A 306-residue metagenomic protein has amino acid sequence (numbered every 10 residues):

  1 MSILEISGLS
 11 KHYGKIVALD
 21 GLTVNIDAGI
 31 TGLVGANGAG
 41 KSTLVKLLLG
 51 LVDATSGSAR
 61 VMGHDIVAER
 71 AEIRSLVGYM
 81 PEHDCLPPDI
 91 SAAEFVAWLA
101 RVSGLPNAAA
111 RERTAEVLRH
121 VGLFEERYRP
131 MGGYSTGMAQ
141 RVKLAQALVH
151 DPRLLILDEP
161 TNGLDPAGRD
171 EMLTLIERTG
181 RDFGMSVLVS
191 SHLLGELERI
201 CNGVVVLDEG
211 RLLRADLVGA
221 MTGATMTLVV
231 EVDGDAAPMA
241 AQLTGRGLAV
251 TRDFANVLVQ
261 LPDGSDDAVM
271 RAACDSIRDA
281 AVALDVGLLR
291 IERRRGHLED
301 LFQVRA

Functional and structural regions predicted by a protein language model:
A36-G40: Walker A (P-loop) phosphate-binding loop of ABC-type ATPase nucleotide-binding domains
G57-A68, E72-I73: Conserved ABC transporter NBD signature motif
A97, R101, A108-E126: Conserved ABC ATPase "signature" region
D151: Conserved catalytic motifs of ABC-family nucleotide-binding domains
L155-E159: Catalytic Walker B motif of ABC-type/P-loop ATPase nucleotide-binding domains
M172-G264: ABC transporter nucleotide-binding domain
